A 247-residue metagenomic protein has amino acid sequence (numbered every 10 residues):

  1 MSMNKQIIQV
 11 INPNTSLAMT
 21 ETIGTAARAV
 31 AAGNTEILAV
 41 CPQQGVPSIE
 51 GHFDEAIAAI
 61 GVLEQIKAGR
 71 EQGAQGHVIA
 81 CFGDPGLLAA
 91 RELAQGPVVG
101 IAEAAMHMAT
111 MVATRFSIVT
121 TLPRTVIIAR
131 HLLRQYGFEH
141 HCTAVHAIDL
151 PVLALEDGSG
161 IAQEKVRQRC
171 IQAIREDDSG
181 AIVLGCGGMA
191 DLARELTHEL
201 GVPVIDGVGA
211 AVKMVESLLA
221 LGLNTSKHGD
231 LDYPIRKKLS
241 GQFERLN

Functional and structural regions predicted by a protein language model:
I7-R28: N-terminal beta1-alpha1 ligand-phosphate binding loop
V10-I11, E71-C81, D178-C186: Periplasmic-binding protein-like
A18, T110-A147, I161, S217-N247: Short, glycine-/small-residue-rich phosphate/pyrophosphate-handling segment
A39-L63, L153-G158: N-terminal beta-loop-helix "entrance" segment that forms/cooperates in small-molecule cofactor or anionic ligand
A56-G73, E164-D178: Short, well-structured alpha-helical segments in soluble
A59-T114, I118: Glycine/small-residue-rich loop that forms an oxyanion/phosphate-binding "nest" at active or ligand-binding sites
I127-C186, L192: Active-site rim beta-loop-alpha module in soluble metabolic enzymes
L150, I205-N224: Short, flexible loop segments at boundaries between secondary-structure elements
